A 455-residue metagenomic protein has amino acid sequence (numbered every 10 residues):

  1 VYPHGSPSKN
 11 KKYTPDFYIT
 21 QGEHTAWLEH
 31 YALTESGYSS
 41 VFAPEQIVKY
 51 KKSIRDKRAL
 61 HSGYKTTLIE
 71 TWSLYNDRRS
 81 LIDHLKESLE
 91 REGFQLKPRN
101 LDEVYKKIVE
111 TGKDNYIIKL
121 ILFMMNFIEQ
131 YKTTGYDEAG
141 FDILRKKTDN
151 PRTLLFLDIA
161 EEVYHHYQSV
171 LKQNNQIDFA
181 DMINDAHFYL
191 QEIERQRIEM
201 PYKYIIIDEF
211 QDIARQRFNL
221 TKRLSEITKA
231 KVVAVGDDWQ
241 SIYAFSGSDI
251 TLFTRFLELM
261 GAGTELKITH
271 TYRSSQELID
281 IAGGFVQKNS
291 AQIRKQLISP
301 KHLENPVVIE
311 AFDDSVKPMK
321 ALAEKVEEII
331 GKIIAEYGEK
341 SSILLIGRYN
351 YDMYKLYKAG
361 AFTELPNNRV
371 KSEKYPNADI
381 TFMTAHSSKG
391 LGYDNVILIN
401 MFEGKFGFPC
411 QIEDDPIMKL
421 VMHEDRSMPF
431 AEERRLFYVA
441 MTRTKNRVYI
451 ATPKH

Functional and structural regions predicted by a protein language model:
V1-N10: A short acidic/basic microdomain associated with nuclease active sites
P15-G37, Y64: Active-site beta-strand-loop-beta-strand hairpin of nuclease catalytic cores that positions key catalytic residues
T34-S36, V41-K52, S62, S73-Q176: A basic/glycine-biased coupling hinge at the interface between accessory DNA-binding modules
E45, I54, R58-A59, R215-I309 (+1 more regions): Conserved RecA-like helicase ATPase core segment that couples NTP binding/hydrolysis to strand translocation
T66-S80, D178, E265-H270, A451-T452: Phosphate-binding beta-loop-alpha motif at adenosine-nucleotide cofactor sites
D149-R255, H270, G390: Conserved helicase NTPase motor core
A262-T264, T271-N367, S372-K374, S388 (+1 more regions): Helicase P-loop NTPase motor core
G338-S342, A378-D379, M383-K454: Conserved helicase C-terminal RecA-like lobe
